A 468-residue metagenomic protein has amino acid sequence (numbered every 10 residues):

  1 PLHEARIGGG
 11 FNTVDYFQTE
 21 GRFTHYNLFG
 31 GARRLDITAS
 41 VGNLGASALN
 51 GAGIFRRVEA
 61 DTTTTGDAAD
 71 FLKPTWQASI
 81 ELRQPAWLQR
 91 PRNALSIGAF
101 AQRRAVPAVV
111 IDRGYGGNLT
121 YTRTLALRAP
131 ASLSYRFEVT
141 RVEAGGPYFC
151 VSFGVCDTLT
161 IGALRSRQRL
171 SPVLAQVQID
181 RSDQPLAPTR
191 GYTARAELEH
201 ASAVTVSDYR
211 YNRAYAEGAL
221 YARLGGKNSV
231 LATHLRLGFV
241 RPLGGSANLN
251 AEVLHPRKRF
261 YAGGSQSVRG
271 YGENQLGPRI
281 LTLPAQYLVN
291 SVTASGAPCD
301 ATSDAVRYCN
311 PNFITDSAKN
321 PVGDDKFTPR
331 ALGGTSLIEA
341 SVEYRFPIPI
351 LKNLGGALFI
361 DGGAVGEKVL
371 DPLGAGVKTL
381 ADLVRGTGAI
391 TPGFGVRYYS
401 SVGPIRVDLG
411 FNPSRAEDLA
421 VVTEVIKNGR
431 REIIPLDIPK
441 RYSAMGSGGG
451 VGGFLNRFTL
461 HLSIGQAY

Functional and structural regions predicted by a protein language model:
L2, V14-Y16, A32, T75 (+3 more regions): Short, solvent-exposed loop/turn segments at the edges of secondary structure
L2-H3, N27-R33, A86-N93, L125-A129 (+3 more regions): Secondary-structure transition/capping motifs at alpha-helix termini and the adjoining loop/turn into the next element
H3-T24, G42-G45, A52-I54, L133-G388 (+5 more regions): C-terminal outer-membrane beta-barrel translocator/porin domains of Gram-negative envelope proteins and their
R6-F11, Q18-W87, N93-A101, N118-T120: Predominantly transmembrane beta-strands of Gram-negative outer membrane beta-barrel pores used for transport
D36, G270, L276, Y399-S401 (+1 more regions): Residues at secondary-structure transition points
T63-R167: Transmembrane beta-barrel wall of Gram-negative outer-membrane proteins
